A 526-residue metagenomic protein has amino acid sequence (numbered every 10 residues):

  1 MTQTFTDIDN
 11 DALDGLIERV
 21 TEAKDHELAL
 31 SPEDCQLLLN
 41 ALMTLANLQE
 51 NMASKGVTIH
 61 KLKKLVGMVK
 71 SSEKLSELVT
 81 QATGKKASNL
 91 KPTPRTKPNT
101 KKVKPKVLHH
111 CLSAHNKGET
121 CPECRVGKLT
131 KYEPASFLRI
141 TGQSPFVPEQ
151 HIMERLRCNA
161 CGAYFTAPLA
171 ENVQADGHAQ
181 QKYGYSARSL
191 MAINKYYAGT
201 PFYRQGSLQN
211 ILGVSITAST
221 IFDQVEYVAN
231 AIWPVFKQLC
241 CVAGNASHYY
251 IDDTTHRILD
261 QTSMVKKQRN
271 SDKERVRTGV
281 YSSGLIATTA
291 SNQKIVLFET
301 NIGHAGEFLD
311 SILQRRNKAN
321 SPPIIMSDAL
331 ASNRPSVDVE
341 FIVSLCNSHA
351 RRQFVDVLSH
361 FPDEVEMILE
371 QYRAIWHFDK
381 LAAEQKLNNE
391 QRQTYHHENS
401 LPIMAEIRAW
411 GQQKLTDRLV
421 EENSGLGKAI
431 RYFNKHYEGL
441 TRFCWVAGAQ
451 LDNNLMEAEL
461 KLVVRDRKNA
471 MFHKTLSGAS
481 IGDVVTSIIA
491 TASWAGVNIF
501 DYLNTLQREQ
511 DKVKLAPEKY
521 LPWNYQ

Functional and structural regions predicted by a protein language model:
M1-A179, I251, D272-K273, N399: Short, flexible loop/hinge motifs at secondary-structure junctions
M1-D7, L13-D14, E18, E22-L39 (+3 more regions): Catalytic center-proximal scaffold of phosphoryl-transfer enzymes
